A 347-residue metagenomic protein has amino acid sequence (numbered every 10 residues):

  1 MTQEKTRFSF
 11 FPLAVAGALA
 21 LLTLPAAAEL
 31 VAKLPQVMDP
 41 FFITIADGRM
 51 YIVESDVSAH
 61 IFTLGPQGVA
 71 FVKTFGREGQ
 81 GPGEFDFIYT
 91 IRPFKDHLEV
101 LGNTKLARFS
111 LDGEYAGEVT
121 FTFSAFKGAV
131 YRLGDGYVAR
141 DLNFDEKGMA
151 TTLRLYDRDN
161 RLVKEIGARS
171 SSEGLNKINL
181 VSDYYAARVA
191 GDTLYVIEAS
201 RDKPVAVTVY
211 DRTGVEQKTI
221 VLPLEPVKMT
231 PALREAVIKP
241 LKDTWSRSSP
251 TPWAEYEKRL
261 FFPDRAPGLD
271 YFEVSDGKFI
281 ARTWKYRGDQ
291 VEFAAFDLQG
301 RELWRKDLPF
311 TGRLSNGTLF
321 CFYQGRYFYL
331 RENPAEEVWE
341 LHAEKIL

Functional and structural regions predicted by a protein language model:
M1-T2, L19: Compositionally biased, low-complexity segments enriched in small residues
T2-A14: Bacterial N-terminal signal peptides that target proteins for export
P12-T23: Bacterial N-terminal signal peptides
A26-L347: Eukaryotic scaffold repeat domains enriched in small/polar residues
